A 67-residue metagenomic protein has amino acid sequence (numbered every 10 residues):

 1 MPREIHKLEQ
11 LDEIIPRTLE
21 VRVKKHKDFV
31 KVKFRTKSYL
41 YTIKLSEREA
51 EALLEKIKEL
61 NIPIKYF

Functional and structural regions predicted by a protein language model:
P2-F67: Compact, Lys/Arg-rich rRNA/RNP-binding cores from ribosome-related proteins
